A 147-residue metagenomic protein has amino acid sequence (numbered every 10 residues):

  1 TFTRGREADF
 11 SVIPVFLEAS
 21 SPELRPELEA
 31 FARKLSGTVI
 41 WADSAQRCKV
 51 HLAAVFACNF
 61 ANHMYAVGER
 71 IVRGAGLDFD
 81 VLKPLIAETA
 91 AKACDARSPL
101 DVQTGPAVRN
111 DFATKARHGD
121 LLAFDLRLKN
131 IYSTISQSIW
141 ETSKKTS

Functional and structural regions predicted by a protein language model:
G5-D95: Internal alpha-helical scaffold of NAD(P)-dependent oxidoreductase catalytic cores
R73, A87-S147: Interdomain hinge/lid region at the active-site interface of Rossmann-like NAD(P)-dependent oxidoreductases
